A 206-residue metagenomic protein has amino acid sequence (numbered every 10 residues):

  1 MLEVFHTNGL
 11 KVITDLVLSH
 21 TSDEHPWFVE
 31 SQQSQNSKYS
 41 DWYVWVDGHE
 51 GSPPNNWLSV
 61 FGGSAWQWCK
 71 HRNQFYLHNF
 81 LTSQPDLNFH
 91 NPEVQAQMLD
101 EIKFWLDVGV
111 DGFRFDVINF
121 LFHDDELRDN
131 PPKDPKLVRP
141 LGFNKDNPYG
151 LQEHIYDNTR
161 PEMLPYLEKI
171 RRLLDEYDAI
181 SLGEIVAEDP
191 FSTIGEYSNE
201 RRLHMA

Functional and structural regions predicted by a protein language model:
M1-K103, D107, F120-D189: Acidic/aromatic-lined carbohydrate-recognition and catalytic surfaces of CAZymes acting on diverse glycans
F113-F115: Hydrophobic residues within beta-strands of alpha/beta enzymes
Y156, S198-A206: Aromatic- and acid-rich polysaccharide-binding/catalytic face of secreted or lumenal carbohydrate-active enzymes
P190-E196: Catalytic cores of alpha/beta
